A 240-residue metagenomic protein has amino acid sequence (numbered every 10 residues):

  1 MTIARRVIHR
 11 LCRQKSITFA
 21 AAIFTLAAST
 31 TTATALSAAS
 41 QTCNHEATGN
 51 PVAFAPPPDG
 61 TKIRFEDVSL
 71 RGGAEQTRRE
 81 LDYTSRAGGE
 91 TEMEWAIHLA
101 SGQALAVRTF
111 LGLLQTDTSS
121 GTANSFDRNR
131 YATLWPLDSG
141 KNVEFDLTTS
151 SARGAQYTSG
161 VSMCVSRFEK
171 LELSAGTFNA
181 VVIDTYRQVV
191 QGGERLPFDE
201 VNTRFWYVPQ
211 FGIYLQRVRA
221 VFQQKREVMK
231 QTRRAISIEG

Functional and structural regions predicted by a protein language model:
M1-R13: N-terminal secretory signal peptides that target proteins for export/translocation
K15, F19-A20, N50: N-terminal leader/targeting signatures
T18-T30: Bacterial N-terminal signal peptides
T31-A35: Sec/Tat signal peptide C-region and signal peptidase I cleavage site
L36-G112, T149-G240: Acidic, serine/threonine-rich low-complexity disordered tracts
L111-C164: Extracellular-facing segments of soluble proteins and assemblies that are Gly/Ser/Thr-biased and enriched in aromatics
